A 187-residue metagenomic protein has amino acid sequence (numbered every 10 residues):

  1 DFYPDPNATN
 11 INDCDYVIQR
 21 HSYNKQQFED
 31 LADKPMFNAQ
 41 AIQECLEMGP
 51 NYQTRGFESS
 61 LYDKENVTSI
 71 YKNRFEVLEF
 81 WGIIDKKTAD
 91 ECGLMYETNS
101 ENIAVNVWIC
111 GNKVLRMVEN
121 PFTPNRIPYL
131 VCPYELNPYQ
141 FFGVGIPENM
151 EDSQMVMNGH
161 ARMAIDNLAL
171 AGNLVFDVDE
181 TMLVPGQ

Functional and structural regions predicted by a protein language model:
D1-Q187: Extended alpha-helical, oligomerization-prone segments that build pores/tubes and scaffolds
